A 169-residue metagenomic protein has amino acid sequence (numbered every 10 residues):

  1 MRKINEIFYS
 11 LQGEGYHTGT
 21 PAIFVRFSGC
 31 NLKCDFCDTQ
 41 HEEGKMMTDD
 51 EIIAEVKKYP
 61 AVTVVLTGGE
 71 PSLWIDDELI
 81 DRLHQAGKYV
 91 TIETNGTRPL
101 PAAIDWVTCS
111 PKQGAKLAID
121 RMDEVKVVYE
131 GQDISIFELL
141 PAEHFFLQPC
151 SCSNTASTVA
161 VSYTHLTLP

Functional and structural regions predicted by a protein language model:
R2-Y9, P21-F24, K33-I104: Conserved Radical SAM active-site core
Y16: S-adenosyl-L-methionine
V62-V90, T94-S157: Conserved glycine-rich "GG(E/T)P / GGGxP" loop and the immediately following alpha-helix in the radical SAM core
A160-S162: Acidic, proline/serine/threonine- and glycine-rich low-complexity intrinsically disordered segments
T164-P169: Conserved small/polar residues in nucleotide/adenosyl-binding loops
